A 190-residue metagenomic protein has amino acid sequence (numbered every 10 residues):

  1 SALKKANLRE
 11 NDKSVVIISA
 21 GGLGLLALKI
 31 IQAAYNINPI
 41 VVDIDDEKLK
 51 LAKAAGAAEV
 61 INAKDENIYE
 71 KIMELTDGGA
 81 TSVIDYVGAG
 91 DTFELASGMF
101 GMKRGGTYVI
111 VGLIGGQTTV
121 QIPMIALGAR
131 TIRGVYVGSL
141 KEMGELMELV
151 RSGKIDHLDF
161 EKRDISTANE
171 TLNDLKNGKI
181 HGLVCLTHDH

Functional and structural regions predicted by a protein language model:
S1-E66, E70: Mid-domain Rossmann-like dinucleotide-binding core that forms the NAD(H)/NADP(H) cofactor-binding site
I44-D45, I114, G138: Residues in the short beta-alpha loop(s) of Rossmann-like NAD(P)-binding domains
D65, V87-G88, G112-L113: Short glycine-/small-residue-rich Rossmann-like dinucleotide-binding loops
G78, E94-G98, L140-H190: C-terminal hydrophobic helical "lid"/dimerization subdomain of Rossmann-like NAD(P)H-dependent oxidoreductases
T81-I84: N-terminal Rossmann-like NAD(P) cofactor-binding module of classical short-chain dehydrogenase/reductase
Y86-E94: Beta-loop-alpha module in the N-terminal Rossmann-like domain of NAD(P)-dependent dehydrogenases, especially those
F100-R104: Helix-to-beta-strand junctions that scaffold the AdoMet/dcAdoMet cofactor pocket in Class I SAM-dependent enzymes
G106-V109, T119-F160: Rossmann-fold dehydrogenase core element
